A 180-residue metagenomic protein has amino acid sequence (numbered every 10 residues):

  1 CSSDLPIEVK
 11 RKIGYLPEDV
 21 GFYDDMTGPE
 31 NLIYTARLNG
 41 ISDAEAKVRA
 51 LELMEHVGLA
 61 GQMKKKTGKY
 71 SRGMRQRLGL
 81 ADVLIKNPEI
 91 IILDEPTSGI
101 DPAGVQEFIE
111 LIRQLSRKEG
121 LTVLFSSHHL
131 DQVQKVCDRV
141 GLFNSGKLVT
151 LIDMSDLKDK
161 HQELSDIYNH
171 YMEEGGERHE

Functional and structural regions predicted by a protein language model:
I33, R37, A44-Q62: Conserved ABC ATPase "signature" region
K66-Y70: Conserved ABC ATPase signature
N87: Conserved catalytic motifs of ABC-family nucleotide-binding domains
I91-D94: Catalytic Walker B motif of ABC-type/P-loop ATPase nucleotide-binding domains
Q106-K118: Helical segment within the ABC ATPase nucleotide-binding domain
